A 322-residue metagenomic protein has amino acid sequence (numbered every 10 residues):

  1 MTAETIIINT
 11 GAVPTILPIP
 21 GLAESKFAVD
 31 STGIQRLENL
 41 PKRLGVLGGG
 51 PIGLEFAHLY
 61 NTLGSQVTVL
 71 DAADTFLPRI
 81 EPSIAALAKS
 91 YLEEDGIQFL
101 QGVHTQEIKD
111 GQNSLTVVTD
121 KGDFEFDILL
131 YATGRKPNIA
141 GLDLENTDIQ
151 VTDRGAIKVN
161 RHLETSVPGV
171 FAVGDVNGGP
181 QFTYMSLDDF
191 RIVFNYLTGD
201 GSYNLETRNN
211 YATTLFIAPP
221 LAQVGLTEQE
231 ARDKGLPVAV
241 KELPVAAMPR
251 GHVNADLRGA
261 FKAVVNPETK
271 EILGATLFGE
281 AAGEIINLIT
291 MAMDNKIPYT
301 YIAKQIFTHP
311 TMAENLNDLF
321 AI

Functional and structural regions predicted by a protein language model:
M1-F27, R43: Glycine/serine-rich phosphate-binding loop and adjoining beta1-alpha1 elements at the start of nucleotide-handling
T2-G11, V46-L47, V67, F124-G134 (+2 more regions): Short hydrophobic core segments
T10, D30-T32, Q101-V103, K109 (+2 more regions): Short loop/edge segments at beta-strand edges and connector loops that shape dinucleotide/nucleotide cofactor-binding
A12-P14, G134-P137, V245: Short glycine-rich anion-binding loops that position phosphate/pyrophosphate groups of nucleotides and phosphorylated
V13-T15, Q150-V151, D200-A212, L236-K241: A short alpha-helix-loop-beta-strand transition element characteristic of N-terminal alpha/beta dinucleotide-binding
E24-P41, F124-D200: FAD-site-proximal beta/loop scaffold in flavoenzymes
P41-G45, P51-S114, D120, Q181-L187 (+2 more regions): Rossmann-like dinucleotide-binding cores of NAD(P)H-dependent redox enzymes
T198, F216-T227, R232-I322: Flexible, glycine-rich terminal cap/loop adjacent to redox cofactors in electron-transfer oxidoreductases
